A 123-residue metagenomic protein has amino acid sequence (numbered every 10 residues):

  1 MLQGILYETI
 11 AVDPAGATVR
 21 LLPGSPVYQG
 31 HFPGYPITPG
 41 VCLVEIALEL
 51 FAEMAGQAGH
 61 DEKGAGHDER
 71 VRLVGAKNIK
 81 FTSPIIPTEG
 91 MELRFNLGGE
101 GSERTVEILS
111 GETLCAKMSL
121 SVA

Functional and structural regions predicted by a protein language model:
M1-T38: Catalytic strand-loop segment that frames the active site of acyl-thioester-processing enzymes
L2, D13, N96-A123: HotDog/MaoC-like acyl-thioester-processing domains
I5, I10, I37, I46 (+3 more regions): Weak global preference for isoleucine
T18-R20, K80, S119-S121: Generic structural detector for well-ordered beta-strands
T18-V19, E45, R70, K117: Generic N-terminal initiation segments characterized by hydrophobic and/or small/turn-forming residues
H31-P39, L43-A52: Compact, glycine-rich, soluble single-domain proteins
L48-N96, G101-E103, T113: Hydrophobic beta-strand-centered segment that forms part of the acyl-chain substrate-binding groove
